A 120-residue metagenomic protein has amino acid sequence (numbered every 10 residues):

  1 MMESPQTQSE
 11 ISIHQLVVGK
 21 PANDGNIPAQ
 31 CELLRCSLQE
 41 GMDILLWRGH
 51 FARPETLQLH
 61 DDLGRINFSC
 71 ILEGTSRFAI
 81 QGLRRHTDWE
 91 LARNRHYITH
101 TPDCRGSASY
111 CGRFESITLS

Functional and structural regions predicted by a protein language model:
M1-P21: Short Lys/Arg-enriched alpha/beta "domain-start" segment
N23-S120: N-terminal regulatory/effector-sensing and dimerization cores that precede helix-turn-helix DNA-binding domains
